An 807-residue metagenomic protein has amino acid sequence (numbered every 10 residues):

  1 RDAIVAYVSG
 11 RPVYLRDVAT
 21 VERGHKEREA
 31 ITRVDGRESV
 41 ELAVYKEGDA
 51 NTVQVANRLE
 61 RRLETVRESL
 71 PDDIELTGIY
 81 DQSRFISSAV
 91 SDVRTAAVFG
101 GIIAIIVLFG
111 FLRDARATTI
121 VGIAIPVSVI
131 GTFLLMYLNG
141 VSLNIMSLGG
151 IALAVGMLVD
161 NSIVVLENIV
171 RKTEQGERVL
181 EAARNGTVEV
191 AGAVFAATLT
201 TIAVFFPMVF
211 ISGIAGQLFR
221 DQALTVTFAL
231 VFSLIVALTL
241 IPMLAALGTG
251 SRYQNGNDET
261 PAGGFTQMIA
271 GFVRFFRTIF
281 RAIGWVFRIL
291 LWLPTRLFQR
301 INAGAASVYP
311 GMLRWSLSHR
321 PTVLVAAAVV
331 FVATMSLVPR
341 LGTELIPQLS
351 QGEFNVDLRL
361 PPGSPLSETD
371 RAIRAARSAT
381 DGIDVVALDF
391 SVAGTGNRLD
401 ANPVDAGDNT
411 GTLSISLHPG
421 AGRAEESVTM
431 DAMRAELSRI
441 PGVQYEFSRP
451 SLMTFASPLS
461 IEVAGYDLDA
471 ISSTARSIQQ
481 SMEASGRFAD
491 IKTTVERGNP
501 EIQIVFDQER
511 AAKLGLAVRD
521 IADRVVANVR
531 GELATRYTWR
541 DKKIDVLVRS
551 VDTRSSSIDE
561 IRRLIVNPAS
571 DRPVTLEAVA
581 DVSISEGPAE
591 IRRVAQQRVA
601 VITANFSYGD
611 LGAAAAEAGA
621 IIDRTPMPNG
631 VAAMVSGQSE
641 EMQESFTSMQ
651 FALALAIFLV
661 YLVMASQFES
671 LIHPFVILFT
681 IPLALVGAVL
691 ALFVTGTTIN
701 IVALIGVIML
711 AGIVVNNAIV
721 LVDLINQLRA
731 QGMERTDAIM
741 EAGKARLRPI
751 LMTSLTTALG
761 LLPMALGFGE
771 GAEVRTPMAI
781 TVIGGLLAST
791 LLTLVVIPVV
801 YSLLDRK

Functional and structural regions predicted by a protein language model:
R1-E27, D35, A50, Q54-L76 (+10 more regions): Surface-exposed amphipathic alpha-helical segments in non-transmembrane regions that serve as interaction surfaces
Y7, Y137, V141, V209-L218 (+8 more regions): Transmembrane helices with small-residue packing motifs
V18, L42, L59, A89 (+36 more regions): Residue-level signature of catalytic and energy-coupling elements of molecular machines, predominantly ATP/GTP-dependent
Y45-A50, A56-I103, L135, L143 (+5 more regions): Membrane-helix entry/capping segments
E75, I102-R171, R178, F210 (+6 more regions): Hydrophobic transmembrane alpha-helices and their membrane-interface caps in long multi-pass transport proteins
I79, I86, V90, L166 (+4 more regions): Helix-loop junctions and hydrophobic alpha-helical segments within the transmembrane domains of large membrane
V155-I169, A191-F210, Q217-T295, L413 (+5 more regions): Transmembrane alpha-helices and their membrane-interface boundaries in multi-pass membrane transporters and channels
V190, E259-I346, A387: Signature of alpha-helical transmembrane segments and their immediate interfacial
